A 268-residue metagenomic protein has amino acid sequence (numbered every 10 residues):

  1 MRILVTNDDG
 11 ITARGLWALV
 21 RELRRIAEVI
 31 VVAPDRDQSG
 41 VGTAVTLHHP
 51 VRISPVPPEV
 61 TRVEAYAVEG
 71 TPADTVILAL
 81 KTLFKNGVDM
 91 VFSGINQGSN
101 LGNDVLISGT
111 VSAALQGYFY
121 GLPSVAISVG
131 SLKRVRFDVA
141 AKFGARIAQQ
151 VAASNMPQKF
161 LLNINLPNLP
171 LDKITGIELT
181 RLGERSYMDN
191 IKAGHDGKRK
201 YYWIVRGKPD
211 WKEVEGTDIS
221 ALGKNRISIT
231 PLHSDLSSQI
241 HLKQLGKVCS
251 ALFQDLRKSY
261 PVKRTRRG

Functional and structural regions predicted by a protein language model:
I3, R14-T82, N86-G87, R266: A cross-family phosphate/adenosyl-ligand binding-site feature
V5-T12, D104: Short, glycine-rich nucleotide/cofactor-binding loops
T6, V32-P34, S93-N96, I127-S128 (+2 more regions): Short beta-strand segments
M90: Short, Asp-centered acidic motifs that coordinate Mg2+ and/or phosphate in catalytic or ligand-binding sites
S99-S108: Glycine/threonine-rich flexible loop motifs
A113-G117: Hydrophobic/aromatic ligand-binding patch that stacks against planar heteroaromatic rings of cofactors or nucleotides
Y118-A140: Glycine-rich phosphate/pyrophosphate-binding loops and their adjacent beta-strand/loop elements at enzyme active sites
V139-G268: Electrostatically charged, flexible surface regions
